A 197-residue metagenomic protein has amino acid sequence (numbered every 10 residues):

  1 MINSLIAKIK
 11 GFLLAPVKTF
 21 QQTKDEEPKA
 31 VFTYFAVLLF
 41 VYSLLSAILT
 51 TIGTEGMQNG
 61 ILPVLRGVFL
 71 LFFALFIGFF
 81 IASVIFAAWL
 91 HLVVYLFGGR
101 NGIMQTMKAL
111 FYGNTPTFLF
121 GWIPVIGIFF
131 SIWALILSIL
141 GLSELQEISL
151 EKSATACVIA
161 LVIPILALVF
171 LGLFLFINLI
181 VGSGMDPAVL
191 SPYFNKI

Functional and structural regions predicted by a protein language model:
M1-L45: N-terminal juxtamembrane cytosolic/stromal segments of multi-pass membrane proteins
K10, W89-Y112, S143-E151: Membrane-interface segments at transmembrane-helix boundaries
P16, M57-G67, L190-K196: Perimembrane loop-to-helix junctions flanking transmembrane segments
Q22-E26, G60-L65, Q146-E147: Helix-boundary and loop/linker segments of multi-pass membrane transporters
Y34-G56, P63-H91, K108-S138, A156-I180: Hydrophobic alpha-helical transmembrane segments in multi-pass membrane proteins
A134-A156, L190-Y193: Hydrophobic alpha-helical transmembrane segments and immediately flanking/interface helices in integral membrane
V169-I197: Juxtamembrane boundary at the C-terminal end of a transmembrane helix
